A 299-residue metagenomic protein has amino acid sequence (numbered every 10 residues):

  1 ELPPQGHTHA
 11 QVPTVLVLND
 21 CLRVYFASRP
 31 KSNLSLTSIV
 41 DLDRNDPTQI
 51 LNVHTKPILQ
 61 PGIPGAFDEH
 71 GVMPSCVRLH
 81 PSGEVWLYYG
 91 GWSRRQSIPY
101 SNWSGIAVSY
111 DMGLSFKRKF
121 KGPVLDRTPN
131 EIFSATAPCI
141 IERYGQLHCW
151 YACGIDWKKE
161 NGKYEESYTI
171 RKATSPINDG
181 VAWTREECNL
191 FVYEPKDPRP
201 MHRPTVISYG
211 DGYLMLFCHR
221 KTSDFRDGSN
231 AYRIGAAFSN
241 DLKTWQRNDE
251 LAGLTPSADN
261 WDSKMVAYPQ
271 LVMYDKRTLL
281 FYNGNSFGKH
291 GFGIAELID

Functional and structural regions predicted by a protein language model:
E1-H70, R78-F133, I141-R199, I207-D262 (+1 more regions): Beta-rich carbohydrate-recognition and catalytic domains
V72, V266: Short, surface-exposed amphipathic charged segments that create phosphate/polyanion-binding patches used for binding
A267-L271: C-terminal structured domain segments
